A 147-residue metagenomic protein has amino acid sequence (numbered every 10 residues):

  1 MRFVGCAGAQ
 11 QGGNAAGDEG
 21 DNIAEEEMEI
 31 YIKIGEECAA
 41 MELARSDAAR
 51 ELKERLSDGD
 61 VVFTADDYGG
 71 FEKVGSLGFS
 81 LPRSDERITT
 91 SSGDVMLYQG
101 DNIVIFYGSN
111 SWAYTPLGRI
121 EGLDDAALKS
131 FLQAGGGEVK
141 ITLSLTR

Functional and structural regions predicted by a protein language model:
F3-G20: Bacterial lipoprotein signal-peptidase II cleavage site
I23-M28: A short, compositionally biased
E29-I34: A short beta-strand micro-motif
G35-E42: Second-shell loop/turn segments in exported
E51-D101: Mature extracytoplasmic domains of secretory-pathway proteins
Q99-L128: Extracytosolic low-complexity repeat regions of secreted or lipid-anchored proteins
R119-R147: Well-ordered alpha/beta subsegment
